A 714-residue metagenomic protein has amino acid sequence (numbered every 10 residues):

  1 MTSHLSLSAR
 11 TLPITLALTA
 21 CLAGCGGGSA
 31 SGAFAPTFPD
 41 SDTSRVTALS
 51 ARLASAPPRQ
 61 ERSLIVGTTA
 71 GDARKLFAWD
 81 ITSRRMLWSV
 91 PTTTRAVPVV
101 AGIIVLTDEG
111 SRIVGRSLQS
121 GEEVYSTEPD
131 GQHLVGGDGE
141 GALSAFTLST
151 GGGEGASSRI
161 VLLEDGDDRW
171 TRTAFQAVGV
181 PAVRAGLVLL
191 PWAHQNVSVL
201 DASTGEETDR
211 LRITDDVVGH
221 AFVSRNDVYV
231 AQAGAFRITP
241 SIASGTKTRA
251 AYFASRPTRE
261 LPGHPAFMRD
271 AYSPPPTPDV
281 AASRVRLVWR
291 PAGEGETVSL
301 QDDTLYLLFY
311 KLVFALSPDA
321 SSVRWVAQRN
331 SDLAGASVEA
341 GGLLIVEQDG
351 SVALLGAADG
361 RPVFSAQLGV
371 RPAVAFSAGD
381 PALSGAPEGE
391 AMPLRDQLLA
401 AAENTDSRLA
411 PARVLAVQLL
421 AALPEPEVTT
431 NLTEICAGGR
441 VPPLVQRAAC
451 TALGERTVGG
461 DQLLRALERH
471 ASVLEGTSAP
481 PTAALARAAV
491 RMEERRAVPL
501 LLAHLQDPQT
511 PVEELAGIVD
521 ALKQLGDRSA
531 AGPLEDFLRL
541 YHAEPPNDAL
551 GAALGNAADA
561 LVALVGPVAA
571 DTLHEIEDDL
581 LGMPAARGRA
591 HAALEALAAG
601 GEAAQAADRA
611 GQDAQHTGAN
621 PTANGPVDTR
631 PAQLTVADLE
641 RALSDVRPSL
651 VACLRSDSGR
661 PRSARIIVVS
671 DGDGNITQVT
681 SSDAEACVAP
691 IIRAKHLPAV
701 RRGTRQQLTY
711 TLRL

Functional and structural regions predicted by a protein language model:
C21-G24: C-terminal motif of bacterial Sec signal peptides marking the signal peptidase cleavage site
G28-P57, R62-T68, K75-P91, E122-P129 (+8 more regions): Aromatic (tryptophan-biased) beta-strands that constitute blades/sheets of beta-rich domains
R45-A56, P91-G102, P129-G141, A174-A185 (+5 more regions): Repeated scaffold domains used in trafficking and secretory/extracellular systems, primarily beta-propellers
E61-T69, A101-D108, G141-G152, G186-P191 (+6 more regions): Short beta-strand elements that form the blades of beta-propeller/WD-repeat-like and other beta-sheet-rich scaffold
I345-A386: Blade-level signature of beta-propeller repeat domains, shared across WD40, Kelch, NHL, RCC1 and BNR/Asp-box propellers
L383-E390, A410-E425, E434, L444-V458 (+5 more regions): Structural detector for internal amphipathic alpha-helices that build alpha-solenoid repeat scaffolds
G389-E403, E425-A437, T457-V473, E494-Q506 (+3 more regions): Amphipathic alpha-helical scaffolding segments comprising HEAT/armadillo-like alpha-solenoid repeats
A598-L714: Charge-biased low-complexity segments
